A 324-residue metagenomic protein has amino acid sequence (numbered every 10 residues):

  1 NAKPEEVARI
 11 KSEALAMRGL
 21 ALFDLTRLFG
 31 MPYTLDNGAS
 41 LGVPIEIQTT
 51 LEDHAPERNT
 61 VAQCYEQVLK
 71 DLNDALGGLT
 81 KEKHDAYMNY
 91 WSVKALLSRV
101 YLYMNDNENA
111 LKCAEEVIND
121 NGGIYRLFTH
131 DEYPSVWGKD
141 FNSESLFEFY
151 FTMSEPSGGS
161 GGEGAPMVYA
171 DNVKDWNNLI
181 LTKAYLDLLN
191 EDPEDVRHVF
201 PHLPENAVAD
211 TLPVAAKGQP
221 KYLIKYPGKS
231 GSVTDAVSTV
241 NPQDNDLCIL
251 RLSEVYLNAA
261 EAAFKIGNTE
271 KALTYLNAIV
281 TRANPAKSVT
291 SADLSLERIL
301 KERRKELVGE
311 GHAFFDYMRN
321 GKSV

Functional and structural regions predicted by a protein language model:
N1-A165, W176, D187-V324: Acidic/polar-rich alpha-helix caps and helix-coil junctions
V168-Y185: Short, cationic low-complexity segments
